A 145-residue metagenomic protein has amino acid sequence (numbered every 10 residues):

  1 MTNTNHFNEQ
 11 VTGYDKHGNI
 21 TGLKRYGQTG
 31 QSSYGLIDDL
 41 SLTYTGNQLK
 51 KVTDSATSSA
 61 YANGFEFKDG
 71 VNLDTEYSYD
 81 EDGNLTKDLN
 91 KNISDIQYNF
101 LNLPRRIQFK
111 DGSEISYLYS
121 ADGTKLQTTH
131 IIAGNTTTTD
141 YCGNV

Functional and structural regions predicted by a protein language model:
M1, G22-Q28, K51-T57, E81 (+3 more regions): Beta-turn initiation residues at beta-strand->coil junctions
M1-T12: Extracellular beta-rich repeat passengers
H6-N8, L36, V71-L73, N90-N92 (+1 more regions): Short, small/polar residue-rich loop motifs at catalytic or cofactor-binding pockets
F7, F65-F67, F100, F109: Phenylalanine-focused residue identity feature
K16, L23-Y44, Q97-V145: Short secondary-structure transition motifs
T43-K91, T136-V145: Short, ordered secondary-structure scaffold segments
